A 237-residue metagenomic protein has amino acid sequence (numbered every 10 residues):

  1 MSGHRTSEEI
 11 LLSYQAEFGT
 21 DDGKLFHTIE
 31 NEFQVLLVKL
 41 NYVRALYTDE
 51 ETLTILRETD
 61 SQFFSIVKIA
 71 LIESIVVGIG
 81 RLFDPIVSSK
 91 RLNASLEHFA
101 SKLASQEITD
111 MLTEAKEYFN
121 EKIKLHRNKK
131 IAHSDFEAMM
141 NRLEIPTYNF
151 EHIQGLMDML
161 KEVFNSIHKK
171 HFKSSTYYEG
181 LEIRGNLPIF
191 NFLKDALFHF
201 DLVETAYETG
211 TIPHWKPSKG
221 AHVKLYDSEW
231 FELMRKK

Functional and structural regions predicted by a protein language model:
M1-F119, P146-K237: Amphipathic alpha-helical interface segments
T113-N141: Histidine-centered, metal-coordinating catalytic motifs and their short helical/loop contexts
